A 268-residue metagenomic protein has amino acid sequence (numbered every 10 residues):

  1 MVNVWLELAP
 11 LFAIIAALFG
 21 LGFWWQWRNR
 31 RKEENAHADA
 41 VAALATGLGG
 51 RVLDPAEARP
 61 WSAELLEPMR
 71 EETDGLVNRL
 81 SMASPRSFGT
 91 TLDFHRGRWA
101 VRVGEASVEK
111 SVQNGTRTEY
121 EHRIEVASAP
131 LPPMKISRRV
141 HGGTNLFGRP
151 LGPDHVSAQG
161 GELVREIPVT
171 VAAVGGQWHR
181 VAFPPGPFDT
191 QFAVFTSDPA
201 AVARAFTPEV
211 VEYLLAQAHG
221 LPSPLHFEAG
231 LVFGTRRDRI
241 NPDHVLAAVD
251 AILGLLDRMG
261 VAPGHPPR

Functional and structural regions predicted by a protein language model:
M1, G20-F23, E57, V174: Acidic, low-complexity intrinsically disordered regions
M1-F12: Feature marks short, highly hydrophobic, charge-poor N-terminal signal-anchor/signal peptide-like helices that anchor
F12-G20: Core hydrophobic alpha-helical transmembrane segments of single-pass membrane proteins
F19-L44: Transmembrane-cytosolic junction motif
A40-R268: Charged, low-complexity intrinsically disordered regions
